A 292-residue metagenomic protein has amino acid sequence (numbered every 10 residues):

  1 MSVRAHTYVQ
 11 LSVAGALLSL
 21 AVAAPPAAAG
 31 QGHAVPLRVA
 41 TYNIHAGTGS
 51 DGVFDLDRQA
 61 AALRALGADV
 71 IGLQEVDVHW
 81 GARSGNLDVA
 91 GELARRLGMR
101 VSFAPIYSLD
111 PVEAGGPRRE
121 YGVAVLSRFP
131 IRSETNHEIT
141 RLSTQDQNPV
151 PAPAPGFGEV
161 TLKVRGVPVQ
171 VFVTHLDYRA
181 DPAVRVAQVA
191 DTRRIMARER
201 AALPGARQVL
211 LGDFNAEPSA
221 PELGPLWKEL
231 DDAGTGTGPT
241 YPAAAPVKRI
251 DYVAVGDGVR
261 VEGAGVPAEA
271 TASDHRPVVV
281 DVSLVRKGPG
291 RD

Functional and structural regions predicted by a protein language model:
H6-V13, L17-E120, V186-A190, V285-D292: N-terminal, active-site-proximal structural segment of metallo-dependent hydrolase catalytic domains
L37-I44, Q59-S84, L126, V160 (+5 more regions): Active-site beta-strand/loop signature of hydrolases that rely on acidic residues for catalysis
Y42-H45, L73-V76, A104-S108, R128-F129 (+8 more regions): Active-site-proximal beta-strand/loop segments in catalytic clefts of secreted hydrolases
T48-G49, V78-G81, L109-V112, R179-D181 (+2 more regions): Active-site environment of divalent metal-dependent phosphoester hydrolases
A94-L97, R118-E134, P246-R260, S283: Conserved beta strand-loop-helix elements of the APE1-like EEP
P130-V167: Active-site catalytic loop in hydrolytic enzyme cores
T161, A183, M196-V209, N215-D292: Metal-dependent phosphoester-hydrolase catalytic domains
K163-R185, A190: Metal-dependent phosphoester/phosphodiester hydrolase catalytic core
